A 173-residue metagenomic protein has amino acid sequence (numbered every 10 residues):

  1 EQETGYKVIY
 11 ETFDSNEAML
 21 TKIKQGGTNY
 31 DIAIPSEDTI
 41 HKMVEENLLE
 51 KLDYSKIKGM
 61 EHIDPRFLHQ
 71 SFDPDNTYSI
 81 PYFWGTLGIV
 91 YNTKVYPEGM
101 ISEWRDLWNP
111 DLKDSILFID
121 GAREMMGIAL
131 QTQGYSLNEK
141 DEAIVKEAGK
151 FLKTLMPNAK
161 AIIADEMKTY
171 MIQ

Functional and structural regions predicted by a protein language model:
E1-K42, K168-T169: Early extracytoplasmic/lumenal segment of secretory-pathway proteins
N29-Y30, I34-I172: Extracytoplasmic ligand-binding site segments that recognize negatively charged/polar headgroups
